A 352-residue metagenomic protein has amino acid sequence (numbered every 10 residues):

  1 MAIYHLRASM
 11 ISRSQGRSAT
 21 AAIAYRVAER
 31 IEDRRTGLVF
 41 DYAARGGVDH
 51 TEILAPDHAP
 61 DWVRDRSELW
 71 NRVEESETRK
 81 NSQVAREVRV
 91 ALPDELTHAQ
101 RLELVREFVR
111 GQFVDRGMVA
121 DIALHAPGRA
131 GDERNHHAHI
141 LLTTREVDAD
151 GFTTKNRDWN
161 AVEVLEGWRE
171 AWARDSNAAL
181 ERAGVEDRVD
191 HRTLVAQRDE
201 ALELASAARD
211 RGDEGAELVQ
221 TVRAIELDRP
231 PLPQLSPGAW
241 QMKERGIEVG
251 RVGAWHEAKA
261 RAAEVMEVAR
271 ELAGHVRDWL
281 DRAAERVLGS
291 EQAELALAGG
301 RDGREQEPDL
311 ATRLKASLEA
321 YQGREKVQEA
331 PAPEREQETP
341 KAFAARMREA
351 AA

Functional and structural regions predicted by a protein language model:
M1-V327, P333-A351: N-terminal nicking endonuclease/strand-transfer module with a His-rich metal-binding environment and a catalytic Tyr
